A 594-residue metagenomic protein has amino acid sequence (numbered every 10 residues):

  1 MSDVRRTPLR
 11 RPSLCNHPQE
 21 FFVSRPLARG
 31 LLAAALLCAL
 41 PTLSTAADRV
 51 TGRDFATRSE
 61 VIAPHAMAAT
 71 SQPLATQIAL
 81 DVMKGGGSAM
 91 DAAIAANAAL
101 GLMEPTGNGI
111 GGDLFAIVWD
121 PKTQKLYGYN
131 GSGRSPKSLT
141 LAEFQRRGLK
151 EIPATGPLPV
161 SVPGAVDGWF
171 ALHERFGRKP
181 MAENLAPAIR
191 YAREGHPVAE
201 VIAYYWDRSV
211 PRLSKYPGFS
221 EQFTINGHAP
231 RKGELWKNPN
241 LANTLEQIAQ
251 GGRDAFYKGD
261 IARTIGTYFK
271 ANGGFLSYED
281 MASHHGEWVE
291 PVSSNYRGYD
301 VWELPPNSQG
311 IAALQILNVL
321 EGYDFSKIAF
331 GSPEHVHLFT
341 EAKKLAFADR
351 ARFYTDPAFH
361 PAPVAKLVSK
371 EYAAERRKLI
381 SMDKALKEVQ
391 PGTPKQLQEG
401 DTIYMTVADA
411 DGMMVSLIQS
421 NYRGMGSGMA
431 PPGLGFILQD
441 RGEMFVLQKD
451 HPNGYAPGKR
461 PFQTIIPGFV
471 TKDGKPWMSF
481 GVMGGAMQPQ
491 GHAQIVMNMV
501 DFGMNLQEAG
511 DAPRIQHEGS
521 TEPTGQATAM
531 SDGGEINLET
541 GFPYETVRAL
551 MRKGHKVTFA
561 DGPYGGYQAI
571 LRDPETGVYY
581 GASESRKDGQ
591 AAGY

Functional and structural regions predicted by a protein language model:
L9, S13-L32: Bacterial N-terminal signal peptides that target proteins for export
G30-T42: Bacterial N-terminal signal peptides
A47-Q77, A89-G251, F256-K258, A262-S308 (+3 more regions): Noncatalytic scaffold domains of N-terminal-nucleophile
V82-M83, D167-R175, G251-K258, R263 (+1 more regions): Alpha-helical support elements that line or immediately flank enzyme active sites and cofactor-binding pockets
L102-T106, D113-Y127, F275-S277, M413-M478 (+3 more regions): Active-site rim segments in enzyme catalytic domains, especially the processed small/beta chain of N-terminal
W288, E399-T402, Q463-I465: Short, small/polar residue-rich loop motifs at catalytic or cofactor-binding pockets
G322-N421, G433-L434, R441, D561: Internal maturation/activation junctions in enzymes
D411, K459, H492, D501-G562: Extended C-terminal subregions enriched in glycine
